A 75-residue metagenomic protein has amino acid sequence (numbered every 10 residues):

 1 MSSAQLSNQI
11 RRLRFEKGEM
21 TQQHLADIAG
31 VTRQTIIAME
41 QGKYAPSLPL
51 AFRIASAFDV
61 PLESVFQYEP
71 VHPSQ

Functional and structural regions predicted by a protein language model:
M1-G18: A short, Lys/Arg-rich alpha-helix, primarily the initiator
N8, E19-M20, P46-P49: Residue-level signal for the short linker/turn that defines the boundary of a DNA-recognition helix
R14, A26, A55: The alpha-helix within a helix-turn-helix
F15, G30, Q41, P70: Residue-level detection of the helix-turn-helix DNA-binding "recognition helix"
E19-A38: Short alpha-helical DNA-recognition segment
Q34, A38, P49, Q67: Base-recognition residues in the alpha-helical recognition helix of bacterial helix-turn-helix
P49-S64: DNA major-groove recognition helix of helix-turn-helix/homeodomain DNA-binding modules
S56, F66-Q75: Short, charged recognition helix plus adjacent turn of helix-turn-helix-like nucleic-acid-binding domains
